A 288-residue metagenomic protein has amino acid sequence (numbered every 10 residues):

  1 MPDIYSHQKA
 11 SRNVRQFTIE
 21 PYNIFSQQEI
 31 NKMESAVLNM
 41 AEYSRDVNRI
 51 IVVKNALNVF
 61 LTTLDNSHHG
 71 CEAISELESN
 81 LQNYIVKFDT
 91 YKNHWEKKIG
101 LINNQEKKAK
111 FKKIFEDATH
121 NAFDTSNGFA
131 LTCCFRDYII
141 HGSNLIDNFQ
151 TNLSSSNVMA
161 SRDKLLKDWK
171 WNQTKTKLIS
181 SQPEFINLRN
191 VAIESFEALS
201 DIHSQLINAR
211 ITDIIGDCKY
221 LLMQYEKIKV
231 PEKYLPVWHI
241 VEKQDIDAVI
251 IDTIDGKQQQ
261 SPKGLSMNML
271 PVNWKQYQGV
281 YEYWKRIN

Functional and structural regions predicted by a protein language model:
M1-E78, F111-N288: Acidic, Ser/Thr/Gly/Pro-rich intrinsically disordered interaction regions
E76-I102, C133-I140: Short, hydrophobic, well-ordered secondary-structure elements
K98-F115: Inter-helical turn/loop segments and adjacent helix faces that build the functional surface of alpha-helical bundle
